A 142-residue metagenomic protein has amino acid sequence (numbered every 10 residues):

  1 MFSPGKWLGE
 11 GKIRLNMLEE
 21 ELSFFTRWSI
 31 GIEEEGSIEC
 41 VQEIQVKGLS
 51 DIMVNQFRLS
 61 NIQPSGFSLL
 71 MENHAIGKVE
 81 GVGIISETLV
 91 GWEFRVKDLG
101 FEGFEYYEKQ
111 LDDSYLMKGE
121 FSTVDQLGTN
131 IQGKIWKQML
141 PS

Functional and structural regions predicted by a protein language model:
M1-K6: N-terminal helix-cap/turn-to-beta initiation motif at the start of protein domains
G9-Y106, Q138: Central antiparallel beta-sheet cores of small beta-barrel/beta-sandwich binding domains
Y106-S142: Edge beta-strand at a domain terminus
